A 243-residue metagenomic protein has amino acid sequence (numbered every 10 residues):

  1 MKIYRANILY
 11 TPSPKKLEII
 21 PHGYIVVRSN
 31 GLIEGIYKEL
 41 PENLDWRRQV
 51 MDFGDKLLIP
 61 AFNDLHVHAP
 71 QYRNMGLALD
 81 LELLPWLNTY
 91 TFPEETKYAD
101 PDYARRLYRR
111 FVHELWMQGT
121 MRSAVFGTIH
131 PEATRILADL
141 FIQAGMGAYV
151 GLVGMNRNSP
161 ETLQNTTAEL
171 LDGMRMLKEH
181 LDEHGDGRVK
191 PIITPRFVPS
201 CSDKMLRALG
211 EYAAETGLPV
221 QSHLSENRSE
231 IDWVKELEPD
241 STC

Functional and structural regions predicted by a protein language model:
M1-D45: N-terminal metal-binding scaffold of metallo-dependent hydrolase/deaminase domains
K2-R5, N43-W86, R109, H113-M117: Replace "His-x-His-based motif
N7, I25, G31, D55 (+5 more regions): Divalent metal-coordination and catalytic microenvironments
P12, H68, T128: Flexible loop residues that form catalytic and substrate-binding hotspots at small-molecule/glycan-binding clefts
V26, M75-M146, L171-D186: Alpha-helical scaffold segments that flank or form the walls of functional sites
L40, L57, M155: Residue-level detector of flexible, active-site-proximal loop/helix-junction positions within diverse enzyme catalytic
L58-D100, L163, T167, S222-W233 (+1 more regions): N-terminal-biased segments
E132-C243: Metal-coordinating catalytic core of metallo-dependent amide/deamination hydrolases
